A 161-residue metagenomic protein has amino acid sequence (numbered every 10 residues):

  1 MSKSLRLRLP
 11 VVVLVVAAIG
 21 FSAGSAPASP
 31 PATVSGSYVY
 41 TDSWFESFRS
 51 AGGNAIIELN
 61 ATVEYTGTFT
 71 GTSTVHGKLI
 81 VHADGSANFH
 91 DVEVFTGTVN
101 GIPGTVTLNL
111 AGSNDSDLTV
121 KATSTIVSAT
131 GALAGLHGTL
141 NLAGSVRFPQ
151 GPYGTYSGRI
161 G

Functional and structural regions predicted by a protein language model:
S2-V11: Bacterial N-terminal signal peptides that target proteins for export
P10-F21: Bacterial N-terminal signal peptides
I19-P31: C-terminal region of N-terminal signal peptides and the immediate post-cleavage residues of exported proteins
S29-G161: Beta-strand-enriched cores of mature, soluble protein domains
